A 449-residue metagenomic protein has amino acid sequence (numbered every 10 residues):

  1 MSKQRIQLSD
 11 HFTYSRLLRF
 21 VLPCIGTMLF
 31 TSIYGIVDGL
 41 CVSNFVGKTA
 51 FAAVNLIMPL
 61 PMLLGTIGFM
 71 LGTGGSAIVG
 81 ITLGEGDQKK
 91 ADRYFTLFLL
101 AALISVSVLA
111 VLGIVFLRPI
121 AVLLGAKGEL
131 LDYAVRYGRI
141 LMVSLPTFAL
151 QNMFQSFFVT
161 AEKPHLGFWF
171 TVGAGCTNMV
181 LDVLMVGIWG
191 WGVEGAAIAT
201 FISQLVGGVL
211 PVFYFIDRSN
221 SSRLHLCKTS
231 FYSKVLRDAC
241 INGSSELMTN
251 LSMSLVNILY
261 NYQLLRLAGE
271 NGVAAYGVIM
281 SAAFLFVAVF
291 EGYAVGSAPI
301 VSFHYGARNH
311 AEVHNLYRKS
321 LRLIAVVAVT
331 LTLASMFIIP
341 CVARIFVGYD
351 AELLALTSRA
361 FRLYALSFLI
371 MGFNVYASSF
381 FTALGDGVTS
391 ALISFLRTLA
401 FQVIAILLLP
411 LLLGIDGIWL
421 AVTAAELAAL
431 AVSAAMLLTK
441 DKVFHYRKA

Functional and structural regions predicted by a protein language model:
M1-V21, V79-P146, I188-G243, V301-S367 (+1 more regions): Short alpha-helical transmembrane segments in multi-pass integral membrane proteins
L8-V46, P59-G74, I78, T82 (+5 more regions): N-terminal transmembrane alpha-helices
R19-D38, I140, A174, S203-G207 (+4 more regions): Transmembrane helical elements of multi-pass membrane transporters/channels
C24, M28, L40, N44 (+16 more regions): Transmembrane alpha-helix boundary and packing residues in multipass membrane permease domains and related
I33-A52, A121-G128, L184-W191, L251-S281 (+4 more regions): Helix-terminus/linker motif at the lipid-water interface of multi-pass membrane proteins
V42-M62, E129-Y133, V193-E194, V235-N242 (+5 more regions): Interfacial/gating helices of multi-pass transporter permease domains
F51-V111, F148-G167, A275-I339, M371-I393: Small-residue-rich hydrophobic transmembrane alpha-helices
G72, I140-V159, G167-N178, A196-P211 (+5 more regions): Short runs within selected transmembrane alpha-helices of multi-pass transporters and secretion channels
